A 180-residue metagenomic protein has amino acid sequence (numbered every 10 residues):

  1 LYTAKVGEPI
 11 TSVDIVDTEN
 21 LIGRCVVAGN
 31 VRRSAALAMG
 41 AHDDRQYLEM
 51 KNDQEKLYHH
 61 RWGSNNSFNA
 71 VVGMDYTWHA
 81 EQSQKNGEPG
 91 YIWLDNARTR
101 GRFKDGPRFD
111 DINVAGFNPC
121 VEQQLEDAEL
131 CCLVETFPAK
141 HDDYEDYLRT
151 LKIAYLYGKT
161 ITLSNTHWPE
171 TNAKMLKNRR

Functional and structural regions predicted by a protein language model:
L1, S83-R180: Function-dense linear segments that define catalytic or interfacial modules in macromolecule-processing proteins
Y2-V6, D17, L21-R108: Conserved, charged catalytic cores of large soluble enzymes
G7-T11, Y147: Alpha-helix N-cap/helix-initiation motif
I10-I15, L176-R180: Structural motif
T11, N65-N66, D143: Helix N-terminus capping/helix-initiation residues
D14, T18-I22, D75, E129 (+2 more regions): General structural feature for long, well-ordered alpha-helical segments within catalytic domains of soluble enzymes
D14, V72, P119-C120: Hydrophobic alpha-helical segments, principally membrane-spanning helices and signal/leader peptides
